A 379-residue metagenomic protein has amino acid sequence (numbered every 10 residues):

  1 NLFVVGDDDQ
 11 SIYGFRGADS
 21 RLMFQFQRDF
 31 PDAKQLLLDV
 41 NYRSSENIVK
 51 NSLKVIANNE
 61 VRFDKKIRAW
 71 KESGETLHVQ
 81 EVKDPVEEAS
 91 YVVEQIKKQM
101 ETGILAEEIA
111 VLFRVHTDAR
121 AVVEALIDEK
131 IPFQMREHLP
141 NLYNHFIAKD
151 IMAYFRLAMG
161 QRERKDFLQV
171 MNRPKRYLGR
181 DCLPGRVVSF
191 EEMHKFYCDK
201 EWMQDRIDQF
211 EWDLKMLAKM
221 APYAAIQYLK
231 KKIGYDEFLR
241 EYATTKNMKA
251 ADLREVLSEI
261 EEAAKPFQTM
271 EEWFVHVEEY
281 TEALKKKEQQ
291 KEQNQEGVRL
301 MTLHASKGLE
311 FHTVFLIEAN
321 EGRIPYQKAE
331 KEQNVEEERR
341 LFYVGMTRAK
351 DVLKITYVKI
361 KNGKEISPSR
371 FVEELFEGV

Functional and structural regions predicted by a protein language model:
N1, D7-D9, F30-Q35, S73-L77 (+4 more regions): Short glycine-/polar-rich loops that comprise or flank the Walker A/P-loop and associated switch/sensor motifs
N1, V55-K65, P222, K265-E272: Proline-centered turn/helix-capping motifs that create local helix->coil transitions or kinks
N1-L22, V40-S44: Conserved helicase NTPase motor core
D9-G14, R43, E137-M159: Short alpha-helix plus adjacent loop in nuclease-associated cores
F15-A18, R28, E60: Short, conserved catalytic or interaction motifs in soluble domains
P31-K34, D39-P132, A158-G160: Helicase P-loop NTPase motor core
N41-S45, A69-W70, V82-V86, L112-H116 (+6 more regions): Conserved phosphate/pyrophosphate-binding and hydrolysis machinery centered on Walker-type P-loop NTPases, extending
V123-E124, M152-G378: Conserved helicase C-terminal RecA-like lobe
